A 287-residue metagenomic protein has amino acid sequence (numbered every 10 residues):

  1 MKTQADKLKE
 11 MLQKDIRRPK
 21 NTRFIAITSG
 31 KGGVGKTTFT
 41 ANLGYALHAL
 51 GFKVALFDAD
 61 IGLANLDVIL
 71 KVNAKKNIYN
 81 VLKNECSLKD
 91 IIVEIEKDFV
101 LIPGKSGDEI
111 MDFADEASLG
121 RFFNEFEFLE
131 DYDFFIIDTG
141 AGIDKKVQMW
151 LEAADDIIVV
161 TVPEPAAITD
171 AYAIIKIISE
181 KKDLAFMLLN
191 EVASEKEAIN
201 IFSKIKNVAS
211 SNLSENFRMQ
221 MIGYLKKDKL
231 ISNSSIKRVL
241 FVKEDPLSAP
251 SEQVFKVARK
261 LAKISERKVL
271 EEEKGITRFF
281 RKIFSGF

Functional and structural regions predicted by a protein language model:
M1-K31: Extreme N-terminal, non-catalytic leader segments that precede Walker-type/kinase nucleotide-binding cores
G30, V162-P163, A185-N200, G223-I231 (+1 more regions): G-domain G4 guanine-recognition motif of GTPases
K36: Conserved lysine of the Walker
F39: Hydrophobic positions on the alpha1 helix immediately C-terminal to the Walker A/P-loop
F57-D133, S235-K237: P-loop/Walker-type NTP enzyme "switch/lid" segment
E125, D144-P165: Inter-motif core of Ras-like GTPase G domains
L213-D245, E252-K256: Beta-strand-loop-alpha "switch" segments that mediate conformational coupling across diverse proteins
L240-F287: NTP-binding/hydrolysis catalytic cores, primarily Walker-type P-loop NTPases
